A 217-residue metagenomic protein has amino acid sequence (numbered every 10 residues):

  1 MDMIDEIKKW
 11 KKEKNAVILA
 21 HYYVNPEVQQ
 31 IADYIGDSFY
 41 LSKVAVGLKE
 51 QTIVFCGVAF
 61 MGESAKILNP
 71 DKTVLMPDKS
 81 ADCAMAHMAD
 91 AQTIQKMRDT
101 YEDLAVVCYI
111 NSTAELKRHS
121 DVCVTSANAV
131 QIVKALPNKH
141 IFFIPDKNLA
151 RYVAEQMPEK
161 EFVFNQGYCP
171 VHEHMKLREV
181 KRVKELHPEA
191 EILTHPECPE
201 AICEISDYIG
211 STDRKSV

Functional and structural regions predicted by a protein language model:
M1-V107, A114-S126, A135-F143, Q156-L193 (+1 more regions): Metallocofactor- and cofactor-centric catalytic cores in central/energy metabolism, strongly enriched
K147-A150: A donor-sugar binding/catalytic signature common to diverse glycosyltransferases and related nucleotide-sugar
P196: Active-site proximal loops enriched in glycine and acidic residues that flank catalytic Cys/His/Asp and coordinate
A201: Acidic/aromatic/glycine-rich contiguous surface patches that form carbohydrate-binding/processing clefts and analogous
S216-V217: Conserved small/polar residues in nucleotide/adenosyl-binding loops
